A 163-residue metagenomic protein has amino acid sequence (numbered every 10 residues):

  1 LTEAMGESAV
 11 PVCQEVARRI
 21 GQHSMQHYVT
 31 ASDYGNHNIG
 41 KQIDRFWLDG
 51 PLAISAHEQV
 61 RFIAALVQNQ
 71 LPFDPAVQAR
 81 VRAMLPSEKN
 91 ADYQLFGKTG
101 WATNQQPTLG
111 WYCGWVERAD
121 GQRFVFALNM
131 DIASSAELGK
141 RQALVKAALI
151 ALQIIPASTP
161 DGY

Functional and structural regions predicted by a protein language model:
L1, C13-Q68: Mid-domain, small-residue-enriched loop/turn segments at the edges of structured enzyme/sensor domains
E3-G6, V12-E15, N36-N38, G114 (+1 more regions): Structural recognition of the beta-strand scaffold that forms the well-ordered cores of secreted hydrolase catalytic
A4, V29, Q59-F62, G100 (+2 more regions): Residue-level preference for non-acidic, small/hydrophobic
G6-C13, G40-W47, L109, M130-I132: Flexible glycine/proline-enriched surface loops and loop-helix/loop-strand junctions
S8-P11, S32, L66, M84 (+1 more regions): Alpha-helix boundary/capping residues
R18-G21, V67-Y163: Structured C-terminal helix/loop/strand segments within mature extracytoplasmic catalytic/sensor domains
